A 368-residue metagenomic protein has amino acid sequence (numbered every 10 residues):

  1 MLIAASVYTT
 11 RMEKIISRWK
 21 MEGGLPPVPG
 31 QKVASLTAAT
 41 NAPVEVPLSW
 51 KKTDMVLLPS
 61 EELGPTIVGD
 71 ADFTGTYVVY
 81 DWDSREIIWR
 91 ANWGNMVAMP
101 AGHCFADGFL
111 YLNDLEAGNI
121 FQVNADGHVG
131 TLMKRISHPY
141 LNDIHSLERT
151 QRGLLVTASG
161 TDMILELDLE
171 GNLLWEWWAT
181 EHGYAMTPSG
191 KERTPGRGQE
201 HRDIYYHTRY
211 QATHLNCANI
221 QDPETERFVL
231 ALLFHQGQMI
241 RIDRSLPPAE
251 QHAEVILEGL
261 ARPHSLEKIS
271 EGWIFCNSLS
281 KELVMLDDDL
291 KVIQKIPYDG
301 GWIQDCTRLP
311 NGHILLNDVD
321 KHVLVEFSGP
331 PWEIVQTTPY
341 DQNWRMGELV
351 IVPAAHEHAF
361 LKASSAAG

Functional and structural regions predicted by a protein language model:
A5-T9, T37-N41, L57-D72, L112-E116 (+4 more regions): Conserved beta-strand positions in repeat-built beta-propeller and related beta-rich domains
S6-D72, R202-C217, P223: Short, conserved, GDST-rich strand-edge loop motifs in beta-rich repeat architectures
A34, K52-D54, D107-F109, Q151-G153 (+3 more regions): Short coil/turn segments that connect the beta-strands within blades of beta-propeller domains
P43-P47, N95-A106, N142-E148, C217-A218 (+3 more regions): Repeated scaffold domains used in trafficking and secretory/extracellular systems, primarily beta-propellers
S60-E62, A261-E326: Loop/turn-rich, solvent-exposed surfaces of beta-rich toroidal or solenoidal domains
W82-R85, N124-H128, D168-G171, D243-P248 (+2 more regions): Short loop/turn segments that connect beta-strands within beta-propeller blades
E86-S146: Blade-loop segments of beta-propeller domains
W89-M96, M133-Y140, L174-T213, E254-V255 (+1 more regions): Surface-exposed loop and turn segments in beta-propeller and other repeat-based domains that flank or scaffold
